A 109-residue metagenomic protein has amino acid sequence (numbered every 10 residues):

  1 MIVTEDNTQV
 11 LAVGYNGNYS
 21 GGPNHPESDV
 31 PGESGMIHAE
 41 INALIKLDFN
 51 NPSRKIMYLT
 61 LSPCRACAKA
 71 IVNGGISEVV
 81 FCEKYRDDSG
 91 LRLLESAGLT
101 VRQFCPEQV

Functional and structural regions predicted by a protein language model:
M1-V109: Zinc-dependent deaminase catalytic domain
